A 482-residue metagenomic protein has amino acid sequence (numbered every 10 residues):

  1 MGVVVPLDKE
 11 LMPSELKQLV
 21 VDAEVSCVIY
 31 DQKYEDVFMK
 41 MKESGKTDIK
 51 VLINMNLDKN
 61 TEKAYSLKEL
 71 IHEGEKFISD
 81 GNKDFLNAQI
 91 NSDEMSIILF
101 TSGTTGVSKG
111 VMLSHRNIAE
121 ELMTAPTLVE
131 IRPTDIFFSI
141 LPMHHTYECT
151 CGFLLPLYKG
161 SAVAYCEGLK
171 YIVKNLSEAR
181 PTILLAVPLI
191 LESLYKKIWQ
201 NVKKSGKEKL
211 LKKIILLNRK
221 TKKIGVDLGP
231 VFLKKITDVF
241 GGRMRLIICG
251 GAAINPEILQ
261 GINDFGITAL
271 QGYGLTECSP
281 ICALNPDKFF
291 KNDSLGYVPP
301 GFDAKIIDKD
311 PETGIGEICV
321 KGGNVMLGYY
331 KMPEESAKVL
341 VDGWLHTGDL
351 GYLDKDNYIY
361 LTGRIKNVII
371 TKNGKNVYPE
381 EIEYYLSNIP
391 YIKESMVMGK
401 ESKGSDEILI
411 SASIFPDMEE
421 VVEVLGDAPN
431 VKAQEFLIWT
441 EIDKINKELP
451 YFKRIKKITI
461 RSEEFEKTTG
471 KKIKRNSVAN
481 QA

Functional and structural regions predicted by a protein language model:
M1-V5, K9-P13, D22-C27, D135-I136 (+2 more regions): A short helix-loop-beta submotif of the ANL/AMP-binding
G2-E73: Structural core segment of the AMP-binding/adenylate-forming
L11, K17, V28-Y30, G322 (+2 more regions): AMP-binding/adenylate-forming catalytic core of the ANL superfamily
N54, E75-F100, V107, E130-I136: Conserved pre-ATP/AMP-binding loop-to-beta segment of ANL
S96-L122: Conserved AMP-binding A3 loop
A119-I136, M143-K234, R243: Conserved AMP-binding/adenylation subdomain of ANL enzymes
V298, K305, D310-T371: Conserved ATP-binding/catalytic segment of the ANL
I410, F452, R461-Q481: Flexible lysine-rich "adenylation lid" loop at the C-terminal edge of ANL adenylation domains
